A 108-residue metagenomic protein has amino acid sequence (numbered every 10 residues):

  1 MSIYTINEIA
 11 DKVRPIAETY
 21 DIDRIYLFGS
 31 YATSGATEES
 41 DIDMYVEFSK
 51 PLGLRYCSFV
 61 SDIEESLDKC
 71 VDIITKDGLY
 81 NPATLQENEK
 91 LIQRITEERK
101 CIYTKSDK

Functional and structural regions predicted by a protein language model:
M1-R24, T33-E38, S49-K108: Catalytic core of pol beta-like nucleotidyltransferases
D43-Y45: Short beta-strand->loop micro-motif that forms the acidic, two-metal-ion catalytic signature in nucleotide-processing
